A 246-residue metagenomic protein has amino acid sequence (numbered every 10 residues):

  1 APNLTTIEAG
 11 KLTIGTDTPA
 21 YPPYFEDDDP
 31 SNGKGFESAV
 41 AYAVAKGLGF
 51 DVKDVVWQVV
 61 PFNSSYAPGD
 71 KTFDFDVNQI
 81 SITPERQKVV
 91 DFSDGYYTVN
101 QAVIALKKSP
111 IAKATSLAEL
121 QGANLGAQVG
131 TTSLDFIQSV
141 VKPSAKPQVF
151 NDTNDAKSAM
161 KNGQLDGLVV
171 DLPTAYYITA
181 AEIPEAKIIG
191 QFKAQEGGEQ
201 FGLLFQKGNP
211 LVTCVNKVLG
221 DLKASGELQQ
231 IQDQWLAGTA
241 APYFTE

Functional and structural regions predicted by a protein language model:
A1-D76: Extracytoplasmic small-molecule ligand-binding "clamshell" domains of the periplasmic binding protein/Venus flytrap
A1-P2, T132-Q148, K187-I188, L219-E246: Ligand-binding clefts/hinges and TM-proximal coupling segments of bilobed small-molecule sensing domains
A9-K11, P19, G35, A39 (+10 more regions): Extracytoplasmic
T18, T98-A105, P173, A180-G220 (+1 more regions): Periplasmic-binding protein-like
P19, G33-L48, I80-S81, T98-T153 (+3 more regions): Bilobed "Venus flytrap"/periplasmic-binding protein-like clamshell domains and structurally analogous long
V52-V59, G190-Q191, Q230-Q234: Surface-exposed patches in mature extracellular/periplasmic domains of secreted proteins
K53-L117: Acidic, polar ligand-binding/catalytic clefts
S64, I80-V89, Q138-S139, K161 (+1 more regions): A ligand-binding cleft/hinge motif common to bilobed small-molecule-binding domains
